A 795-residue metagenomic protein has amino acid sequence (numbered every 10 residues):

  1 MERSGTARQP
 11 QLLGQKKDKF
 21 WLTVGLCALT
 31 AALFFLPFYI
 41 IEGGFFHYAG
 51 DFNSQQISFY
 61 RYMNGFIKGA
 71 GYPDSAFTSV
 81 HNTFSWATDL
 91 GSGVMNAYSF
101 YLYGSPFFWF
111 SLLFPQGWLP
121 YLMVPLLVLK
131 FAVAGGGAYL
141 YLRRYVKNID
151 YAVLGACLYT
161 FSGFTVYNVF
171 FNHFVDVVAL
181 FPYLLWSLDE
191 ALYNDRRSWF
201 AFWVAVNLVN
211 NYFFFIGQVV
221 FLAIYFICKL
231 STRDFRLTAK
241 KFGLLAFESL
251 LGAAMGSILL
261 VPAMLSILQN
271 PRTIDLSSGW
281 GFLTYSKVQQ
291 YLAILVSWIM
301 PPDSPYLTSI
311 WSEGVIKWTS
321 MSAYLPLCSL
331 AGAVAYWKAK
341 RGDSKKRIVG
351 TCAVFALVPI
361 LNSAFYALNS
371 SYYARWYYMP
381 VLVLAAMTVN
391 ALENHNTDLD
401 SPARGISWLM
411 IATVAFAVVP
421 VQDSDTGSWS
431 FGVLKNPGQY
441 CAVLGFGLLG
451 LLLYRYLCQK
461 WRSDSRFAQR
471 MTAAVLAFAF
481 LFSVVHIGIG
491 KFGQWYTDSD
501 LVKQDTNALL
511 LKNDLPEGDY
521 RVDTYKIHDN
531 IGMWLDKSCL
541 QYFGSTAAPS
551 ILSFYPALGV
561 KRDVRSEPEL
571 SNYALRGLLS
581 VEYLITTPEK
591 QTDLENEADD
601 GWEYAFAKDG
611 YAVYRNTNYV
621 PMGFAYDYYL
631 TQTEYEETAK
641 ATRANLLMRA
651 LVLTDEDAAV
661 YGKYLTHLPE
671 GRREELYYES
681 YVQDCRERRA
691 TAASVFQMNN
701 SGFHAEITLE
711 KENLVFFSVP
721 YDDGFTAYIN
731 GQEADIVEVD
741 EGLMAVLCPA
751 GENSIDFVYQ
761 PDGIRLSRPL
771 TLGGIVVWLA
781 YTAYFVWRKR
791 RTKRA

Functional and structural regions predicted by a protein language model:
M1-I40, L244, L452, R466-L476 (+1 more regions): Start-transfer (signal-anchor) and selected internal transmembrane alpha helices of multi-pass inner/ER membrane
G5, P10, G14-K16, L665-A795: Active-site-proximal, structured, solvent-exposed surfaces of multi-pass membrane proteins that position macromolecular
C27, F131-R144, D150-S231, L244-M264 (+5 more regions): Membrane-embedded helix bundles of polyisoprenyl
P37-Y145, D150-P182, V206-N210, A293 (+1 more regions): Active-site lumenal/periplasmic loops and adjacent helix-entry segments of GT-C-fold, multi-pass membrane
N53-I57, R61-A76, P106, K241-F242 (+4 more regions): Periplasmic/ER-lumenal interhelical loops and adjacent helix-loop junctions in multi-pass membrane proteins
L113, M471-N713, F717-F725, N730-D735: Soluble catalytic regions of membrane-associated enzymes that act on cell-envelope and secretory-pathway components
N194-D195, F214, K345-T506, E752-A795: Contiguous transmembrane helix-bundle modules in multi-pass membrane proteins
D234-G243, A333-A356: Membrane-interface helix-loop-helix junctions at transmembrane boundaries of multi-pass membrane enzymes, predominantly
